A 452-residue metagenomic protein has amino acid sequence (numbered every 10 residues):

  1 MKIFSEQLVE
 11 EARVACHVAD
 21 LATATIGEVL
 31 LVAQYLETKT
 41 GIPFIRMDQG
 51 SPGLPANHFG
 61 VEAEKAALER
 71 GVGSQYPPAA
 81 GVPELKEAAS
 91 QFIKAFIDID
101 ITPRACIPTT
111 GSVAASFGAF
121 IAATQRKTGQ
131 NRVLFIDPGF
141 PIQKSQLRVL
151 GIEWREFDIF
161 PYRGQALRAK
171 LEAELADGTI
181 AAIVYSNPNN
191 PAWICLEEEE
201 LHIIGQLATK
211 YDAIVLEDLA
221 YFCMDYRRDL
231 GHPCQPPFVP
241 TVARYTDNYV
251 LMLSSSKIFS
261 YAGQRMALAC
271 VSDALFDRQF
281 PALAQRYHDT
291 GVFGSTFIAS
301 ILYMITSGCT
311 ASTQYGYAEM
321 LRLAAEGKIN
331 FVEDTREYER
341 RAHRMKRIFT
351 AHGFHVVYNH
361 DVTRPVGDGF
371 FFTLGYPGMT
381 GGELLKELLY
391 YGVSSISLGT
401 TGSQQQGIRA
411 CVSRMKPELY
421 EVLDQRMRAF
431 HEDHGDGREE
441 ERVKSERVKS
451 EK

Functional and structural regions predicted by a protein language model:
K2, Q91, A95, I99-I101 (+3 more regions): PLP-dependent enzyme catalytic core of the Aspartate aminotransferase-like
K2-V9, A15-A114, Q165, L321-K328 (+2 more regions): N-terminal small-domain helix-loop-helix segment of the aminotransferase-like
E28, E84, A88, S300 (+1 more regions): A non-catalytic, amphipathic alpha-helix used as a structural packing/dimerization or gating element in enzyme scaffolds
E69-Y211, L216, F222-T246, V250: Conserved core of the PLP fold type I
Y245-T335: Conserved core segment of the aminotransferase class I/II
C270, T373-G375, C411-S413: Short hydrophobic/aromatic beta-strand micro-patches that form the beta-sheet surface supporting nucleotide- or nucleic
A311-Q314, A318, F331-K346, V356-G375: Conserved glycine-rich beta-strand-loop-beta hairpin in the small C-terminal domain of fold type I
